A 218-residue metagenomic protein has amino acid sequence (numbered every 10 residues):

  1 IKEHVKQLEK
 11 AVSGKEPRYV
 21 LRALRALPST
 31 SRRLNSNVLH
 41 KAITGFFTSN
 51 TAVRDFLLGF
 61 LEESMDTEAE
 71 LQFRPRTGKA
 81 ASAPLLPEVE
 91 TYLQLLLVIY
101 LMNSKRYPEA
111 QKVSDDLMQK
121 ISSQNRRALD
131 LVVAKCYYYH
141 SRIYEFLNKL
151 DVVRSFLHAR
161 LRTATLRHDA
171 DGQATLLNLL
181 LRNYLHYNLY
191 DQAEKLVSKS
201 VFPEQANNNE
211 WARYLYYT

Functional and structural regions predicted by a protein language model:
I1-T218: Extended alpha-helical scaffold regions
